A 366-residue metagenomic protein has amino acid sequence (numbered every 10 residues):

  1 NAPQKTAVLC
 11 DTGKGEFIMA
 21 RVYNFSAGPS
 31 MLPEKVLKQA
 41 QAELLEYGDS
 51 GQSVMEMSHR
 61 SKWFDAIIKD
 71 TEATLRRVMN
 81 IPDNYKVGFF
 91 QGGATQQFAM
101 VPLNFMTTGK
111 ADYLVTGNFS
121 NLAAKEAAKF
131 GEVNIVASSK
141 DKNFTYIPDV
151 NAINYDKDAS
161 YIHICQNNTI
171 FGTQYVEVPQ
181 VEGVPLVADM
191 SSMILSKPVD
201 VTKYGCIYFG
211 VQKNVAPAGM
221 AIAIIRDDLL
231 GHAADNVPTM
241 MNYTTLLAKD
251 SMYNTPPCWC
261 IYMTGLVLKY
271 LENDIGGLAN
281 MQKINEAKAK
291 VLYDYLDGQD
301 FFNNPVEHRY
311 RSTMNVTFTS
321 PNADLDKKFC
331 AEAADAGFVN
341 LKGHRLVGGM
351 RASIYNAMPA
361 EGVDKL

Functional and structural regions predicted by a protein language model:
N1-I18: Short, Lys/Arg-enriched N-terminal segments with co-localized hydrophobic residues within the first ~10-30 amino acids
A20-V22, H344, G348-L366: PLP-dependent enzyme catalytic core of the Aspartate aminotransferase-like
R21-E72: A glycine-/small-polar-enriched, mobile loop at the entrance of the PLP active site in fold-type I
G28, A127, S138-I194: Active-site phosphate-binding strand-loop segment of PLP-dependent enzymes
P33, C206, V211-Y293, E307: Active-site C-terminal subdomain of aminotransferase-like
G51-Q97, N104, N118, E126: Conserved N-terminal alpha-helix of the aminotransferase class I/II PLP-enzyme fold
T95-S160: PLP-dependent aminotransferase-like
F302-A333: Conserved PLP-binding catalytic core of the aspartate aminotransferase-like
